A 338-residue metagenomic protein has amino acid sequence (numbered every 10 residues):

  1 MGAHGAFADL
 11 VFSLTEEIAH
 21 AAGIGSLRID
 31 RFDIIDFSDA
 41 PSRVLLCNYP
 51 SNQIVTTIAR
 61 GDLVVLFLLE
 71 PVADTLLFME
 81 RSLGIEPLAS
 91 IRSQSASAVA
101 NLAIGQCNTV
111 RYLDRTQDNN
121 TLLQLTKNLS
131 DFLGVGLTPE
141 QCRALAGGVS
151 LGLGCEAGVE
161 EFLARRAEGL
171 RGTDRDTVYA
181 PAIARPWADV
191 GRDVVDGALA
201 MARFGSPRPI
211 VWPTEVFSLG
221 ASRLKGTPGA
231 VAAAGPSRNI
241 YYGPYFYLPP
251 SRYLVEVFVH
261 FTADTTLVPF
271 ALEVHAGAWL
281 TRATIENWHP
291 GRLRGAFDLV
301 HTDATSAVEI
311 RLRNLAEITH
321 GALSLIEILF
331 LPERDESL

Functional and structural regions predicted by a protein language model:
M1-F32, R282, E286: PAPS-dependent sulfotransferase catalytic core
D30-A146: PAPS-dependent sulfotransferase catalytic domain
C107-G191: The conserved 3'-phosphoadenosine-5'-phosphosulfate
A180-P250, H260, D264-V268, E317-L338: Glycan-recognition and processing domains
Y247-E256, A304-A307: Extended extracellular/luminal ectodomain segments enriched in beta-structured repeat modules
L267-W279: Short, surface-exposed beta-strand/strand-loop-strand elements in extracellular ectodomains
W279-A307: Extracellular carbohydrate recognition and processing domains and analogous Trp-centered ligand-binding platforms
L299-G321: Noncatalytic modules at the cell exterior or secretory-pathway interfaces, chiefly beta-strand-rich lectin/adhesion
